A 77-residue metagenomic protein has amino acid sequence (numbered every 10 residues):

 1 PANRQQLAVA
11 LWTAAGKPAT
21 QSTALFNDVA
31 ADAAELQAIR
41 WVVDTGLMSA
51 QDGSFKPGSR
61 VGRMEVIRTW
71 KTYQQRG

Functional and structural regions predicted by a protein language model:
P1-A8, W12-Q37, M48-R63, T72-G77: Feature responds to low-complexity, polar/acidic, surface-exposed segments characteristic of secreted/exported proteins
